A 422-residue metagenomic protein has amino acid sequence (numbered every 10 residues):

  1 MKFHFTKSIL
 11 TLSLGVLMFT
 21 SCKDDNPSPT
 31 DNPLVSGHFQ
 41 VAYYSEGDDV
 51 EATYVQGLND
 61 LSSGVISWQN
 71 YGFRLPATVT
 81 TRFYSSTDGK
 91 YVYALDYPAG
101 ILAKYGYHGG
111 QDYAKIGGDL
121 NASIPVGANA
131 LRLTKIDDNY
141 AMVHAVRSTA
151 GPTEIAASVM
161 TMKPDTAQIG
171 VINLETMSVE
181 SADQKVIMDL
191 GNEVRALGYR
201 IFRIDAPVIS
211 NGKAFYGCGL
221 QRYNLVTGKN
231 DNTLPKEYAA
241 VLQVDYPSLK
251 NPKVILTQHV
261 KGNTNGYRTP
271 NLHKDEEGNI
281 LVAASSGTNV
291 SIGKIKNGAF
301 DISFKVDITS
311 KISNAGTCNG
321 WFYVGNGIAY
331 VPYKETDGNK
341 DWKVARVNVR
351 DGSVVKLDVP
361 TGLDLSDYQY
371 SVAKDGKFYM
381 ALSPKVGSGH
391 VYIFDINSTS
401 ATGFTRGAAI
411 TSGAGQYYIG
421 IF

Functional and structural regions predicted by a protein language model:
M1-A42: Bacterial Sec-dependent N-terminal signal peptides
L34-D48, D88-P98, D138-A157, G212-L225 (+3 more regions): Short beta-strand elements that form the blades of beta-propeller/WD-repeat-like and other beta-sheet-rich scaffold
V35, S291-G389: Intrinsically disordered, low-complexity segments enriched in Gly and acidic/Ser/Thr residues that form flexible
A52-V171: Post-signal peptide N-terminal segment of secreted/secretory-pathway proteins
Y54-D60, K104-H108, S158-S178, K229-L249 (+3 more regions): Beta-propeller blade signature
S63-A77, Q111-G127, G170-A196, K250-V260 (+3 more regions): Beta-propeller fold detector
R74-D88, A122-D138, G191-P207, K261-D275 (+3 more regions): Repeated scaffold domains used in trafficking and secretory/extracellular systems, primarily beta-propellers
K185-D337: Acidic, serine/threonine- and glycine-rich low-complexity intrinsically disordered segments that serve as flexible
